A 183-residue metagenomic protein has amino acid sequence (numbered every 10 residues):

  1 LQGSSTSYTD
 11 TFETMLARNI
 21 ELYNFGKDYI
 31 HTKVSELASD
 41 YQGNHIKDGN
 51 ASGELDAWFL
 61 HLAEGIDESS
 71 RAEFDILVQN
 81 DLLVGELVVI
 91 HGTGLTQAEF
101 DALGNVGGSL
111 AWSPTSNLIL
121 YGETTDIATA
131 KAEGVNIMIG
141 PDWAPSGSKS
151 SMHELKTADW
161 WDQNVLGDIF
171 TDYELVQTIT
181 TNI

Functional and structural regions predicted by a protein language model:
Q2-G94, A98: Metal-coordinating catalytic core of metallo-dependent amide/deamination hydrolases
L60, V89-G92, A111-S113, M138-D142: Active-site neighborhood of phospho(di)ester-bond hydrolases with catalytic His/Asp-centered motifs
E64-G65, G94-L95, T115-L118, W143-P145: Short, glycine-/Ser/Thr-/acidic-enriched flexible segments
D67-S70, A98-E99, I119-G122, G147-K149: Extracytoplasmic/secreted cell-surface and envelope-processing proteins
N80-E86, E123-I183: His/Asp/Glu-enriched, well-ordered alpha-helical/loop segment that forms or immediately abuts the divalent-metal
V89, A111-T124, K149: C-terminal active-site-proximal or functional interface alpha/beta core segments in diverse enzymes
F100-D101, A128: Alpha-helical segments flanking ligand/cofactor-binding loops in enzyme cores
L103, L110, L155: Conserved, mostly hydrophobic/aromatic
